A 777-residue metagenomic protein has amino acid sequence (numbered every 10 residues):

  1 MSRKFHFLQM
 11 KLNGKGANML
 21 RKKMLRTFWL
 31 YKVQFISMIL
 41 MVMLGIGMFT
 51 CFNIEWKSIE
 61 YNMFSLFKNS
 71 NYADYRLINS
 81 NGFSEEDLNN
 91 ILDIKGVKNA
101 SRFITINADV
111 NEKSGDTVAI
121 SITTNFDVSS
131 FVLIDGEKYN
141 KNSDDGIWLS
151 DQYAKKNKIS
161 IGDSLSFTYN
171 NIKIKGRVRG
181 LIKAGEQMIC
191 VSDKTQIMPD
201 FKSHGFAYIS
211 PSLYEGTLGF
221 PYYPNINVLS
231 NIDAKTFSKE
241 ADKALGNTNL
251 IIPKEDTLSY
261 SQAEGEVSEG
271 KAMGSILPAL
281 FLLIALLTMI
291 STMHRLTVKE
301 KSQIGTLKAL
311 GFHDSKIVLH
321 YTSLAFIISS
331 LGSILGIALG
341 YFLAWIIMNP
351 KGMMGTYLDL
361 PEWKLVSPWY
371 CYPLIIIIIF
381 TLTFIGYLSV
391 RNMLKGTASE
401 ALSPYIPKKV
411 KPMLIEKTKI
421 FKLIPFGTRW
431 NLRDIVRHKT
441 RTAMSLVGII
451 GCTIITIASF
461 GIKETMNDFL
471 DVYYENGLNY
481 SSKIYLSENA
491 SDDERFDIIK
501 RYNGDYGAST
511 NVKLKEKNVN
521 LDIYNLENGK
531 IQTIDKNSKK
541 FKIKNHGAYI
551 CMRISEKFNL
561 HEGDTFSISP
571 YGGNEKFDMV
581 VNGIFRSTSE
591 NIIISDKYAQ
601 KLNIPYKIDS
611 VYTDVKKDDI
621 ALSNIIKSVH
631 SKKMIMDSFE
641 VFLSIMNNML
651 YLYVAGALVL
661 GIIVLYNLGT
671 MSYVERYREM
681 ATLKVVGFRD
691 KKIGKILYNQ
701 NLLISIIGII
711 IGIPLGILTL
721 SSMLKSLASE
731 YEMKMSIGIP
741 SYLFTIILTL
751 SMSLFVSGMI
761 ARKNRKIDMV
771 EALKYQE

Functional and structural regions predicted by a protein language model:
M1-S37, K299-Q303, A309, H313-K316 (+7 more regions): Feature of multi-pass inner-membrane transport and sensor proteins that recognizes transmembrane helices together
R3-L286, R295, M354, F469 (+2 more regions): Membrane transport/envelope proteins' first extracytoplasmic loop
R21-L25, I36, D256-S259, S315-L319 (+7 more regions): Alpha-helical membrane-protein architecture signal
Y31, L287-I327, I663-L703: Interfacial "coupling" helices/loops that link adjacent transmembrane helices in transporter permeases
R76-L77, F426-K557, H561-D564, I568-P570 (+1 more regions): Juxtamembrane segments of multi-pass membrane proteins
G136, G162, G311, G336 (+4 more regions): Conserved G/P- and acidic residue-centered "switch" motifs that form tight phosphate/ATP-binding loops in soluble
G246, I290-R295, E300-S302, F326-D359 (+5 more regions): Small-residue-rich transmembrane alpha-helices
I608-V611, L622-F744, L750, V756-M759 (+1 more regions): C-terminal transmembrane helical bundles of large multi-pass transporters and their helix-start/helix-kink determinants
